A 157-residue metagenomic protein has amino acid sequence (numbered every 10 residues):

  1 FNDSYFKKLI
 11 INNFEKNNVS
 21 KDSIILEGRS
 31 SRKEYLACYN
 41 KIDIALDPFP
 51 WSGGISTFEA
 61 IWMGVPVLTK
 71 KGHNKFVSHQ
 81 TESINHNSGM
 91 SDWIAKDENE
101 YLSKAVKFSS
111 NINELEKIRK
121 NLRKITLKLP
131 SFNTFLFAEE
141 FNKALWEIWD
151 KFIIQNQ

Functional and structural regions predicted by a protein language model:
F1-Y5, K33, K75-F76: Short alpha-helical
N2-I10, N40: Short glycine/threonine-rich loop-to-helix capping motif typified by GTGT followed within a few residues by an Asp-Pro
F6, C38, V77, F137: Hydrophobic (often cysteine-bearing) scaffold residues that line and stabilize catalytic clefts of nucleotide/cofactor
K7-K16, I25, S30, S103-Q157: C-terminal amphipathic helix plus adjacent low-complexity, charged tail appended to glycosyltransferase catalytic
I11-E15, D43, N85-S88: Short, hinge-like loop/turn segments at secondary-structure boundaries
K21-D22, P48-T134: Catalytic binding pocket for nucleotide-activated donors in carbohydrate/polymer assembly enzymes
I24-A37, S52: Conserved active-site histidine-acidic residue motif and adjacent donor-binding/catalytic loop of glycosyltransferases
C38-W51: Acidic donor-binding loop of glycosyltransferase active sites
